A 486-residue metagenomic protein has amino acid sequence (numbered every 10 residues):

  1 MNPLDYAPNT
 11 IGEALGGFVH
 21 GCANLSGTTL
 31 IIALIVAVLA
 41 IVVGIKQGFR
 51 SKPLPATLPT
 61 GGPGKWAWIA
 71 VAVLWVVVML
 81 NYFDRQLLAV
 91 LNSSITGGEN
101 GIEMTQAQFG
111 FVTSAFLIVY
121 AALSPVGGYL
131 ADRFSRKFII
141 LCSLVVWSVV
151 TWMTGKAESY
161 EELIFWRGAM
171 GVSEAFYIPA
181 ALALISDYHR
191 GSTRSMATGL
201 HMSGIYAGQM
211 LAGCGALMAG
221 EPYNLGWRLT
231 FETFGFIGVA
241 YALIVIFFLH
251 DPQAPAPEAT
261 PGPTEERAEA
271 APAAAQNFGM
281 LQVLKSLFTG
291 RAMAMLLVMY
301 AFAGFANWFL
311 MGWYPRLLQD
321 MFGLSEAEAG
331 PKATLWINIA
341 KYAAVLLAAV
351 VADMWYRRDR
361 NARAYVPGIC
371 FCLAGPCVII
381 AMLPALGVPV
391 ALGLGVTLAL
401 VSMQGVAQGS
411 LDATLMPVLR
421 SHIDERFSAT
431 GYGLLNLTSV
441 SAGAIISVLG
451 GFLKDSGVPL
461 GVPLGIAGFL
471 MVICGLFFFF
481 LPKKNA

Functional and structural regions predicted by a protein language model:
H20-L30, H201, I205-P252: Helix-loop-helix hairpin linking two adjacent transmembrane segments in secondary transporters
P55-G64, Q253-L297, M321: Juxtamembrane intracellular "pre-TM" segments in multi-pass secondary transporters
Q86, L117-P125, A175, Q209-M210 (+3 more regions): Residue-level signature of mid-helix packing/kink "hotspots" within the transmembrane helices of 12-pass Major
L88-V90, G290-L346, G409-D412, M416 (+2 more regions): Extracytoplasmic gate region of multi-pass secondary transporters
E103, S135, K156-E162, R190 (+2 more regions): Helix-breaking motifs and short loop linkers at transmembrane-helix boundaries and internal kinks in secondary membrane
A122-E158: Conserved MFS/SLC helix-loop-helix module at the cytosolic interface between two early adjacent transmembrane helices
F138-W152, R363-I379: Structural signature of the two symmetry-related core transmembrane helices
W166-Y206: Cytoplasmic helix-loop-helix junction between adjacent transmembrane helices in 12-TM secondary transporters
